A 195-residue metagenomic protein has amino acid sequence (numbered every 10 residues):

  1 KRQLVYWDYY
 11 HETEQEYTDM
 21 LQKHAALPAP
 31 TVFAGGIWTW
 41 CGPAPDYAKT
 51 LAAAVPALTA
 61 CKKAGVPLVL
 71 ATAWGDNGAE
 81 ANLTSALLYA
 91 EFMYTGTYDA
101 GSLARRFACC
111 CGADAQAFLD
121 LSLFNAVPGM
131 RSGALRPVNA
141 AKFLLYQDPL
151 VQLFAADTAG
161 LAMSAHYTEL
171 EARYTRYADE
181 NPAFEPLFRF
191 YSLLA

Functional and structural regions predicted by a protein language model:
K1-A195: Substrate-binding groove of N-acetylhexosamine-processing glycoside hydrolases
